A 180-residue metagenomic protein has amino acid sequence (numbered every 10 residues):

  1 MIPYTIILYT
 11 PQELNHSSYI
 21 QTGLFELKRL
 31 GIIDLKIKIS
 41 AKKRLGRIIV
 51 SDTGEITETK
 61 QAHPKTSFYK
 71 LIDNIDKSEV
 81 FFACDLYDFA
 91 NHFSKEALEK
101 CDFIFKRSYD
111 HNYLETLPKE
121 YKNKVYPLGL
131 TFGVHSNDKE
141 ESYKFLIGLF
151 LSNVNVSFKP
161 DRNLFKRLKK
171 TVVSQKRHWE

Functional and structural regions predicted by a protein language model:
M1-F89: N-terminal pre-catalytic "stem/leader" segment of glycosyltransferase-like enzymes
I75-E180: Catalytic core of nucleotide-activated saccharide and alditol-phosphate transferases
